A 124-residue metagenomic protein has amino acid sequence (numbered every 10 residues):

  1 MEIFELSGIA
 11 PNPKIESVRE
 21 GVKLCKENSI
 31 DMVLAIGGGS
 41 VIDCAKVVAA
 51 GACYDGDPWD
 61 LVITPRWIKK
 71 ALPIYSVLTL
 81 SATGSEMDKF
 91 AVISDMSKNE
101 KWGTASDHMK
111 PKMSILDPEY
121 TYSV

Functional and structural regions predicted by a protein language model:
M1-G56, P65-R66: N-terminal small/polar loop signature for handling phosphorylated ligands or for N-terminal nucleophile
C53-V124: A glycine/threonine-rich phosphate-anchoring loop and its flanking beta-alpha core in nucleotide/phosphate-binding
